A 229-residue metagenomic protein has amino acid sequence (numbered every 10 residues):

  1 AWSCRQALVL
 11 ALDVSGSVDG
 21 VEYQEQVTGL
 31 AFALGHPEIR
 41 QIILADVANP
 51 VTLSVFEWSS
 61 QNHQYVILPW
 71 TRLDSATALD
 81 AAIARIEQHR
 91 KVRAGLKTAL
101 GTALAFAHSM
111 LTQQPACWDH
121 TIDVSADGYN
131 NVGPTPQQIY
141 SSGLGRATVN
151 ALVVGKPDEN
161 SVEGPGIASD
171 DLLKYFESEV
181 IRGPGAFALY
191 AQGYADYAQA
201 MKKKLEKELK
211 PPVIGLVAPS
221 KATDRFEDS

Functional and structural regions predicted by a protein language model:
W2-P69, A103-A107, T121-S125, L152: Von Willebrand factor
R5, S15-Y23, A48, R93-L104 (+6 more regions): Solvent-exposed, acidic/flexible segments
A11-V21, L53, P69-R72, I86-K97 (+3 more regions): Second-shell loop/turn segments in exported
V14-V18, S59-H63, S75, M110 (+3 more regions): Solvent-exposed loop/turn segments at secondary-structure junctions within structured extracellular/periplasmic domains
T28-I39, S60, E87, K91 (+7 more regions): Sec-exported extracytoplasmic/periplasmic mature domains
I43, Y129-S178: VWA/integrin I-like adhesion module and closely mimicked acidic/polar interface patches used
Y65, R72-L73, T77-H120, A151-G164 (+2 more regions): Von Willebrand factor
V154-G215: Von Willebrand factor A/integrin I-like adhesion domains
